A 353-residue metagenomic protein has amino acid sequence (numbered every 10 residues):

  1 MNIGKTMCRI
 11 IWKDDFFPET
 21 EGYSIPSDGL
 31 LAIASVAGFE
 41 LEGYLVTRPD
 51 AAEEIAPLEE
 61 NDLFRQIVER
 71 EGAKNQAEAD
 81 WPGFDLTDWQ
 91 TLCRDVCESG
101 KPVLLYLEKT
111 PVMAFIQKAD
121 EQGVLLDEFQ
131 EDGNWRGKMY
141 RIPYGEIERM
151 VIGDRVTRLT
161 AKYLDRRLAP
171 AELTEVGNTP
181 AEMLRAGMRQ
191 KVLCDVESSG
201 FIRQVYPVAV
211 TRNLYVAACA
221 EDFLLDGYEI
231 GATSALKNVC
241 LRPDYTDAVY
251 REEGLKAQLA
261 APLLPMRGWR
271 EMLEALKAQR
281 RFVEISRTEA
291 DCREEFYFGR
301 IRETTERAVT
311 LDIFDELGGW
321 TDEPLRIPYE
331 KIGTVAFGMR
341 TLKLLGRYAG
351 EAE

Functional and structural regions predicted by a protein language model:
M1, E21-Y23, C93-R94, F115-I116 (+4 more regions): Beta-strand elements of modular eukaryotic interaction domains
M1-I10, E54-K109, V151-G200, V239-C292 (+1 more regions): Intrinsic disorder/low-complexity detector
R9-D50, K109-M113, K118-G145, V192-T233 (+3 more regions): A cross-kingdom feature marking solvent-exposed beta-strand/loop segments within repeated, beta-rich binding/scaffold
I55, V103-L105, V124-L126, I142 (+5 more regions): Fold-core signature of tandem repeat domains
A278-I313: Intrinsically disordered, low-complexity segments enriched in Gly and acidic/Ser/Thr residues that form flexible
